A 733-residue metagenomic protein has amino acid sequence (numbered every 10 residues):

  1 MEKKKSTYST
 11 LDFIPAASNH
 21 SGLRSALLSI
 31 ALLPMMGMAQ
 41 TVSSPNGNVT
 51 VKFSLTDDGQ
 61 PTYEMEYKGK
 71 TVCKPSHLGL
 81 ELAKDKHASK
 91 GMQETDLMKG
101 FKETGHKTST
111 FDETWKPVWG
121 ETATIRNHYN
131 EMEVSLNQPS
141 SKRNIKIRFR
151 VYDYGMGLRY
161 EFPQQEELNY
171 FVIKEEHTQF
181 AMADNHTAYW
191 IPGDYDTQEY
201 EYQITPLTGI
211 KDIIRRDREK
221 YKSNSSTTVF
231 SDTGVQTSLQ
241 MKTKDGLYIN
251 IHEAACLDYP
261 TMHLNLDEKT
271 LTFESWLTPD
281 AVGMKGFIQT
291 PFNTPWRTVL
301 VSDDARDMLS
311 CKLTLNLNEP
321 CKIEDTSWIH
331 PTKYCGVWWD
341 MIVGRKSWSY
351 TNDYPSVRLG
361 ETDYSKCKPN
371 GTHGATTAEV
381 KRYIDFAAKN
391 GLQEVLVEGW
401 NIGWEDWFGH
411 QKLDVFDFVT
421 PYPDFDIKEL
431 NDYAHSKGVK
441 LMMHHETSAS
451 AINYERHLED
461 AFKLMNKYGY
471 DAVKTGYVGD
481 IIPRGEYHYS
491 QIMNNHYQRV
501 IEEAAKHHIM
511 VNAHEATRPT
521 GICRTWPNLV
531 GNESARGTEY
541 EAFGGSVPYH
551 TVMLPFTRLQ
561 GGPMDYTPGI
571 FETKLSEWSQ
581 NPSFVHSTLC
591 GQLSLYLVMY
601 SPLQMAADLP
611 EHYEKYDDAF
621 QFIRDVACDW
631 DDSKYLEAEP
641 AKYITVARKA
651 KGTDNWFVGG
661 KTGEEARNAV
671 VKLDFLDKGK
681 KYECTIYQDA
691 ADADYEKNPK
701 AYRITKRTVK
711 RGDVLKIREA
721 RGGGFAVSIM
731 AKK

Functional and structural regions predicted by a protein language model:
M1-T41: Bacterial Sec-dependent N-terminal signal peptides
T41-E324: N-terminal accessory beta-strand-rich subdomains and adjacent acidic, glycine-rich linkers that precede catalytic cores
V134, D608-F657, K661, D692-K700: Glycan-recognition and catalytic regions of carbohydrate-active enzymes
Q289-R382, N390, E394: An acidic-aromatic substrate-binding cleft motif
E379-W400, K467-D471: Catalytic domains of carbohydrate-active enzymes, especially glycoside hydrolases
E398-T588: Aromatic- and carboxylate-enriched substrate-binding clefts and catalytic-loop regions of carbohydrate-active enzymes
P640-K678, Y682, F725-A726: Carbohydrate-binding surface patches
K706-K733: C-terminal beta-strand-rich structural cap/linker in extracellular carbohydrate-active enzymes
